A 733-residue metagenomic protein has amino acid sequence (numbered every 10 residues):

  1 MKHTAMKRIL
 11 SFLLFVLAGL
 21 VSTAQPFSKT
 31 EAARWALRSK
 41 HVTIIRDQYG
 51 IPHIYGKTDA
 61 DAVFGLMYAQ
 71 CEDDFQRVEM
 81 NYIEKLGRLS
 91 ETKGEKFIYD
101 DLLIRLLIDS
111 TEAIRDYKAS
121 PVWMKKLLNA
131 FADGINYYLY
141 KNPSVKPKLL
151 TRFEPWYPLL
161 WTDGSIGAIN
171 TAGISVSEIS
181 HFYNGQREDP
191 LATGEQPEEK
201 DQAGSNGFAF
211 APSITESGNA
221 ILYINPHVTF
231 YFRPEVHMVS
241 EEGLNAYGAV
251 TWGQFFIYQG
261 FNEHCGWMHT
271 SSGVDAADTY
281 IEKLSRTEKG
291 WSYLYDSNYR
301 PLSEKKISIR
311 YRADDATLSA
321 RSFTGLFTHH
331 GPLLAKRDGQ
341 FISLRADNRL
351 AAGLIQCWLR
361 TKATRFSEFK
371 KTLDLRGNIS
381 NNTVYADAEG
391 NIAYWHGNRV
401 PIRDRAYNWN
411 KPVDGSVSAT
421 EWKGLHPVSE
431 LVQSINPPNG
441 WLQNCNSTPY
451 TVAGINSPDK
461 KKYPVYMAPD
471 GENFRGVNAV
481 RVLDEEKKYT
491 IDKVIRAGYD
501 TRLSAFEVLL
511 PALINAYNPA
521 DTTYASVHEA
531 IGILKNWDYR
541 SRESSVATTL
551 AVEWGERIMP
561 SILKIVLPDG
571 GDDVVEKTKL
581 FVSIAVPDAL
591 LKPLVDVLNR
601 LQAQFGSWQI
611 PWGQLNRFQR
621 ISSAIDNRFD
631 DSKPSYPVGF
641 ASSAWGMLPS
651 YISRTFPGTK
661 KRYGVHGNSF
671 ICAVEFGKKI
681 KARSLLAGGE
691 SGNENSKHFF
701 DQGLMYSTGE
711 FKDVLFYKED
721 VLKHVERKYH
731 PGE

Functional and structural regions predicted by a protein language model:
M1-S28: Bacterial Sec-dependent N-terminal signal peptides
P26-R233, E241-L244, G248-F256, P560-I565: Substrate-recognition/specificity elements adjacent to catalytic centers across diverse enzyme folds
E91-D100, I104-L128, D133-S144, K289 (+2 more regions): N-terminal leader/propeptide and maturation segments of large enzyme subunits in energy/redox metabolism and hydrolases
M124, L128-Y223, V228-T229, R376 (+4 more regions): Acidic, low-complexity N-terminal propeptides/linkers enriched in Ser/Thr/Asp/Gly that mediate export, maturation
G248, F255, A277, N378-E486 (+1 more regions): Hydrophobic alpha-helical segments
A249-T251, G260-E263, H269-P412: Glycine- and hydrophobic-rich flexible loops that cap the catalytic core of alpha/beta enzyme folds
I355-K371, L375-N381, A388, D459-A512: Proteins synthesized as precursors that undergo proteolytic processing into mature forms
